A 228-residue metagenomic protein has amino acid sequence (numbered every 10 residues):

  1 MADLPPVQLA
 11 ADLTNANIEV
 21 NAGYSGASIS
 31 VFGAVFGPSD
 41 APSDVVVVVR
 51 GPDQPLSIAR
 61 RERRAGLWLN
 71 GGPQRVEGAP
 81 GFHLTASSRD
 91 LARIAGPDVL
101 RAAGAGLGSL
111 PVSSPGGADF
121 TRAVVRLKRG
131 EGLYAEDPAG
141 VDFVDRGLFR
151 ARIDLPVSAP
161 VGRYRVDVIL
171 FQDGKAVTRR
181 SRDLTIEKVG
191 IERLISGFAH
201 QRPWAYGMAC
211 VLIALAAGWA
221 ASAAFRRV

Functional and structural regions predicted by a protein language model:
P5-Y24: N-terminal edge beta-strand
I18-G26, F36-P38, S57, Q74-V76 (+2 more regions): Short, solvent-exposed beta-strand/turn "edge" segments of beta-rich domains on protein surfaces
S30-F36, R152-D154: Short edge beta-strand/loop segments characteristic of extracellular beta-sandwich folds
F32-A34, V48-Q74: Membrane-embedded segments
R61-P156, P160: Membrane-proximal low-complexity regions enriched in glycine and acidic/polar residues
D154, V177-G207: Short, aromatic-rich amphipathic segments at membrane interfaces that lie adjacent to a transmembrane helix or signal
S158-K188: Extended, hydrophilic extramembrane loops/domains of integral membrane proteins
R202-V228: Juxtamembrane interface at the cytosolic side of transmembrane helices
